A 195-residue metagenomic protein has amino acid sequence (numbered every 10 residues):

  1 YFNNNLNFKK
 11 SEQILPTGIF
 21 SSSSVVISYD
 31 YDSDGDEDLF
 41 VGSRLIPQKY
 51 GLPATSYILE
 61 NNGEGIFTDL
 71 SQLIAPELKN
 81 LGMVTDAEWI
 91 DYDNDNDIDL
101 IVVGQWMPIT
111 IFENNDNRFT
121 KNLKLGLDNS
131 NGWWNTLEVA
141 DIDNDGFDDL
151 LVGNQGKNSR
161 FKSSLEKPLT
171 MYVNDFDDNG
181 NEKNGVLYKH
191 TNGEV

Functional and structural regions predicted by a protein language model:
Y1, L39, S56-I58, I109-I111 (+2 more regions): Hydrophobic beta-strand positions in blades of beta-propellers and related beta-sheet-rich domains
Y1-S21, L59-G82, E113-G132, Y172-V195: Blade-edge motifs of beta-propeller repeat domains
L6, S24, P53-S56, G65 (+2 more regions): Repetitive beta-architecture junctions, highlighting loop-to-beta-strand starts across blade-like repeats
S23-S33, V84-N94, I98, W134-N144 (+2 more regions): Beta-propeller blade termini
G35-L39, N96-I98, G146-D148, G180-N184: Glycine-aliphatic tripeptides that mark coil-to-beta-strand junctions in extracellular and membrane proteins
L39-S43, D99-G104, L150-N154: Hydrophobic beta-strand segments that make up the repeating blades of beta-propeller and related beta-repeat
Q48-A54, G104-M107, K162-K167: Short, solvent-exposed loop/turn segments at conserved positions within beta-propeller repeat blades
K121-Y172: Conserved, well-structured beta-alpha core segment at the onset of a catalytic domain
